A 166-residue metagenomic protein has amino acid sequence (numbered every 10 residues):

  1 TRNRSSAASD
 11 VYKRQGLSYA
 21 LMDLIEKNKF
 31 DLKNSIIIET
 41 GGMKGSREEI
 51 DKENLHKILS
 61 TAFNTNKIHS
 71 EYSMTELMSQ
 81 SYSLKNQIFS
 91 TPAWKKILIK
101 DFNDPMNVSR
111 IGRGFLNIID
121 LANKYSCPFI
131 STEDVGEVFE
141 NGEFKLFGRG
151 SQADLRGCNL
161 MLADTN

Functional and structural regions predicted by a protein language model:
T1-A8, Y12: Single conserved hydrophobic/aromatic residue that forms the stacking wall/gate of nucleotide- or nucleobase-binding
S9-D10, L32-N34, T65: A general structural motif
K13-L17, K29, R47, D51: Short, contiguous, pocket-lining structural segments that sit at or immediately flank catalytic/ligand-binding sites
R14-Y19, E39-G41, E71-Y72: Short His-Asn-centered micro-motif
L21-I25, L77-S79: Short, well-ordered alpha-helical microsegments
N28-E48: Conserved helix-loop-beta element of the AMP-binding
M43-E143, R149-Q152: Conserved AMP-binding/adenylate-forming
E143-N166: Adenylate-forming
